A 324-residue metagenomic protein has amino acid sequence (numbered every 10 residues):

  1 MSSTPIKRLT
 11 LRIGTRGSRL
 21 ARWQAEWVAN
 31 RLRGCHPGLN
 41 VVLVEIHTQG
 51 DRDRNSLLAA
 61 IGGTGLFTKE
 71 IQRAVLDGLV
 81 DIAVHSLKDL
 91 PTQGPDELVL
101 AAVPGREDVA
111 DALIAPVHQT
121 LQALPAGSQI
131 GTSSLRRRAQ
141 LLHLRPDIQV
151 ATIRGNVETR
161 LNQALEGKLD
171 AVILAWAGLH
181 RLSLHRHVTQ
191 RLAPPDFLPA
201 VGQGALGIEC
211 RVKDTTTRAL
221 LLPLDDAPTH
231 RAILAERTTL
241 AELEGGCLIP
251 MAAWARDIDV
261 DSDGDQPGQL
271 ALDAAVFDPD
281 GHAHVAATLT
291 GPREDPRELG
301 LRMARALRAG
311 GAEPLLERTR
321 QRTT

Functional and structural regions predicted by a protein language model:
S2-D53, A60, T68, H143-T324: Small-molecule-sensing regulatory modules
R12-G14, A83, A101, G131 (+1 more regions): Short, well-ordered beta-strand segments
S56-I82: Short, structured active-site "lid" loops
R73, L121-Q122, N162: Alpha-helical segments flanking ligand/cofactor-binding loops in enzyme cores
V80-V84, D170-A171: Short, Asp-centered acidic motifs that coordinate Mg2+ and/or phosphate in catalytic or ligand-binding sites
L87-L90, D96-I148: A conserved helix-loop-strand patch within extracytoplasmic ligand-binding domains of the periplasmic binding
